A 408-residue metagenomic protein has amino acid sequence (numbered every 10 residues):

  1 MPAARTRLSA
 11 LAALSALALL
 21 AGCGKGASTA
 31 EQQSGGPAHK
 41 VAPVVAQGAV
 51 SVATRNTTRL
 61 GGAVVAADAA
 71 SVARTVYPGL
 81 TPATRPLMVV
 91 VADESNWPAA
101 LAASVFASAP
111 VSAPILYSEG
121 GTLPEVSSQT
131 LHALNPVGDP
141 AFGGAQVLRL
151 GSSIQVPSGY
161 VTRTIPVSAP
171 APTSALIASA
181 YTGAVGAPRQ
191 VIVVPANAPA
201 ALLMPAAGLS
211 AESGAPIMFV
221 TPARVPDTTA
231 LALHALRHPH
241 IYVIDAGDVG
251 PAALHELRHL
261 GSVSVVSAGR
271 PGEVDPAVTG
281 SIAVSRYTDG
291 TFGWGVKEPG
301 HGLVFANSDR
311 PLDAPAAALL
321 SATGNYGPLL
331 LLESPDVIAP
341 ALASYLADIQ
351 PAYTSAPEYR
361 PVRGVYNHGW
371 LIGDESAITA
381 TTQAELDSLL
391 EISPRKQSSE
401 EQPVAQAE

Functional and structural regions predicted by a protein language model:
M1-L11: Bacterial N-terminal signal peptides that target proteins for export
L19-G22: C-terminal motif of bacterial Sec signal peptides marking the signal peptidase cleavage site
K25-E408: Extracellular glycan-binding segments that recognize GlcNAc-based cell-wall polysaccharides
